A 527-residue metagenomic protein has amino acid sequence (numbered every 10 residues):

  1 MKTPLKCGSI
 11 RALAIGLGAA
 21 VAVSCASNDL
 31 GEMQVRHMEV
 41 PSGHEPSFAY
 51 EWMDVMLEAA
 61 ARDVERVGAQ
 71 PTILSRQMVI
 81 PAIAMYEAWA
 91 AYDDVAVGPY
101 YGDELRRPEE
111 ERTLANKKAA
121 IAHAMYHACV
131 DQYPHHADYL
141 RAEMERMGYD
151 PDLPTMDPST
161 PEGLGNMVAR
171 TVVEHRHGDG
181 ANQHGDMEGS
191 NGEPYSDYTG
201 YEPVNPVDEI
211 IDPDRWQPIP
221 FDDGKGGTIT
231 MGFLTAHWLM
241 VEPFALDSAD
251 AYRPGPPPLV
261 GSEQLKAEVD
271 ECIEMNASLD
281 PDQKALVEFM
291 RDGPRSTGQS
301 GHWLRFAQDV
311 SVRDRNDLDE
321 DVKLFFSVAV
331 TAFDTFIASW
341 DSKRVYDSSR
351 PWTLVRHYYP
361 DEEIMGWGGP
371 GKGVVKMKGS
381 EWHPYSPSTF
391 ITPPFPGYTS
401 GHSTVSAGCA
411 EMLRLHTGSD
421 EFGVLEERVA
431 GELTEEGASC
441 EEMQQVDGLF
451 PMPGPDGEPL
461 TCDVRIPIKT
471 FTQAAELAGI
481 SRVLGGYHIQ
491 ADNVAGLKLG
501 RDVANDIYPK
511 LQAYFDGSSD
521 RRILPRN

Functional and structural regions predicted by a protein language model:
K2-A14: Bacterial N-terminal signal peptides that target proteins for export
V21-S24: C-terminal motif of bacterial Sec signal peptides marking the signal peptidase cleavage site
D29-N527: Acidic/polar surface patches and capping/hinge elements
